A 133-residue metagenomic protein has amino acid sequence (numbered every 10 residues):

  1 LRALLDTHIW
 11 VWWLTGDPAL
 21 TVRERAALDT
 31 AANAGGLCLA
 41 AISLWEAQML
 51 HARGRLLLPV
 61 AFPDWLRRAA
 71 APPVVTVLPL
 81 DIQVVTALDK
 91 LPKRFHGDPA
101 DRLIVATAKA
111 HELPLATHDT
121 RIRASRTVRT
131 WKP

Functional and structural regions predicted by a protein language model:
L1-L39, R53-R68, H111, R121 (+1 more regions): Short, well-structured N-terminal submotif of metal-dependent ribonuclease cores
G16-D17, L50-R53, P72, L91 (+1 more regions): Residue-level signal for well-ordered alpha-helical positions
W45-Q48, I122-R123: Short, active-site-adjacent cap segments at secondary-structure transitions
L66-R94: Acidic catalytic patch
A100: Acidic donor-binding loop at a coil-to-helix junction in glycosyltransferase catalytic cores that engages
L103-P133: Acidic, PIN/NYN-like endoribonuclease modules and their adjacent C-terminal/linker elements
